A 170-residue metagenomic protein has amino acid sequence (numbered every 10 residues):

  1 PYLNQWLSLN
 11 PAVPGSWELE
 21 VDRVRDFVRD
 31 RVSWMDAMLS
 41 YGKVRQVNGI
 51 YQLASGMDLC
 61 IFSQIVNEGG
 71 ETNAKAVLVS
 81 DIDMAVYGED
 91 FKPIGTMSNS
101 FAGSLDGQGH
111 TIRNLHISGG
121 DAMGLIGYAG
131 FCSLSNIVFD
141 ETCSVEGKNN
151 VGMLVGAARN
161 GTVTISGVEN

Functional and structural regions predicted by a protein language model:
P1-L39: C-terminal catalytic region of ATP-dependent kinase domains
V21, R25, S33-N170: Surface-exposed repetitive/solenoidal architectures
